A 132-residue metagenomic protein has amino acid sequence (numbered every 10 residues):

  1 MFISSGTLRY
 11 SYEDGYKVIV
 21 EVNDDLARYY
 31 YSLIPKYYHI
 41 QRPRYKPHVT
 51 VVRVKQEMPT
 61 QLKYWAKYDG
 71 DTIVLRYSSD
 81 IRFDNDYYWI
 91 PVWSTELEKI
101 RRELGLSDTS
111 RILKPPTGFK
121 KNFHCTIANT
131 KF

Functional and structural regions predicted by a protein language model:
M1-F132: Histidine-dependent nucleotide/RNA phosphoesterase domain, centered on the 2H-phosphoesterase fold with its duplicated
